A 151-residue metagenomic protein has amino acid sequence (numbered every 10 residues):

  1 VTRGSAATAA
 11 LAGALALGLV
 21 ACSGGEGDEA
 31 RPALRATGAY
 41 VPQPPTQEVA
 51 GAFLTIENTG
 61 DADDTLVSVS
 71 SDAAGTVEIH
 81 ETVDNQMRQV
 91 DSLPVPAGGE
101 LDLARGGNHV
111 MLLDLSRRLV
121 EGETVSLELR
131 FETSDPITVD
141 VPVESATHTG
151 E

Functional and structural regions predicted by a protein language model:
V1-A10: Bacterial N-terminal signal peptides that target proteins for export
L11-A16: Hydrophobic helical h-region of N-terminal Sec-dependent signal peptides in bacterial secretory/periplasmic proteins
G18-A21: C-terminal motif of bacterial Sec signal peptides marking the signal peptidase cleavage site
E26-E151: Compact, glycine-rich, soluble single-domain proteins
